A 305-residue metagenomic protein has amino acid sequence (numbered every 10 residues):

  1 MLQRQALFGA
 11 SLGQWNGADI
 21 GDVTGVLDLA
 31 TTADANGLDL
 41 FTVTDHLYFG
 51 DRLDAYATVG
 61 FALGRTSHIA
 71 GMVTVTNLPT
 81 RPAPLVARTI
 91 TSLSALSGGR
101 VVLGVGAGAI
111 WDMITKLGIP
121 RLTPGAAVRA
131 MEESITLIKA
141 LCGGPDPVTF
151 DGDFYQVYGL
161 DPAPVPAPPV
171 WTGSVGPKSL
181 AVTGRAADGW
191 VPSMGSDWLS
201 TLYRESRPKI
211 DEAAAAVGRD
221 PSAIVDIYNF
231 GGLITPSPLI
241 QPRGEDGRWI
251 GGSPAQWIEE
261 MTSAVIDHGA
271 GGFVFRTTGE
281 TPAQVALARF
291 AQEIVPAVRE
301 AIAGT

Functional and structural regions predicted by a protein language model:
M1-A6, P82-A186, Y203-I224: Internal, glycine-rich beta/alpha segment that forms the wall or movable "lid" of small-molecule/cofactor binding
M1-T66, P168, T277, T281-V285: N-terminal beta1-alpha1-beta2 module of alpha/beta enzyme domains
F8-L12, F41-V43, A70-T74, V101-V105 (+4 more regions): Hydrophobic faces of well-ordered beta-strands that scaffold small-molecule active sites in alpha/beta enzyme cores
A10-T24, T76-P84, P164-V175, P242-Q256: Active-site mouth loops of central-metabolism enzymes
I20-A33, V86-T89, G173-V182, S253-A264: Short, acidic/polar
G37, R65-H68, S97, G184-V191 (+1 more regions): Glycine-enriched alpha-helix->loop->beta-strand junction motifs that scaffold or abut catalytic
L53-T76, A130-L137, A216, L287-G304: Alpha-helix-loop-beta-strand connector modules within alpha/beta enzyme cores
D153-Y155, S200-S237, A288, Q292 (+1 more regions): P-loop/Walker A phosphate-binding loop and immediately adjacent motor/lid segment at beta-alpha junctions
